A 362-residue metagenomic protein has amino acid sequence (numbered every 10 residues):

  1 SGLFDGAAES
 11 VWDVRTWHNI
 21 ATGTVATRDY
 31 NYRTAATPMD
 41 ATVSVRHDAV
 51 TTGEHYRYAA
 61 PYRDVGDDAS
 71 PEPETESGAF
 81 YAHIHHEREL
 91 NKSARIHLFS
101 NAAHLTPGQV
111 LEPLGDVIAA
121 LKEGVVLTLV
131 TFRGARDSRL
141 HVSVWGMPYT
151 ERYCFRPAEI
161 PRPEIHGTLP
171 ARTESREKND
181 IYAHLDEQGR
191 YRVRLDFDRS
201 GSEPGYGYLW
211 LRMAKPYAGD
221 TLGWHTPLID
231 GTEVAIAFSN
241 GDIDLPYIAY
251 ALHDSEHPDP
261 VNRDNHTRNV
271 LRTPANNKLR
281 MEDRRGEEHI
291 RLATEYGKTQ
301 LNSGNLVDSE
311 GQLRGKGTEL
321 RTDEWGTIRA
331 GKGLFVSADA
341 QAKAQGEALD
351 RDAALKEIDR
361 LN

Functional and structural regions predicted by a protein language model:
S1-N362: Amphipathic alpha-helical and helix-coil boundary elements used as assembly and membrane-proximal scaffolds
